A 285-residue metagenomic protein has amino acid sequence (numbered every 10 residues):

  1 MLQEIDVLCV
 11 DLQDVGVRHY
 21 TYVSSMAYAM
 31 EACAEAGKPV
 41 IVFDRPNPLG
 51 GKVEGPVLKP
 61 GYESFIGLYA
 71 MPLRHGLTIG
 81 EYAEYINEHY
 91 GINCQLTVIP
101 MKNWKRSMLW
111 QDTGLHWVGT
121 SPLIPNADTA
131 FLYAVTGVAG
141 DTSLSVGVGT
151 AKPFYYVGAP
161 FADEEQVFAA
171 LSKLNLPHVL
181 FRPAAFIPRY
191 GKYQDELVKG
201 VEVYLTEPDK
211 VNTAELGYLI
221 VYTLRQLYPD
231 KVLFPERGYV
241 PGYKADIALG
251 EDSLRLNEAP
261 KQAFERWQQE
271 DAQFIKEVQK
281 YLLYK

Functional and structural regions predicted by a protein language model:
L2-Q3: A short, aliphatic-rich alpha-helical micro-motif
D6-V7: Structural motif
D14-S25: Glycine/threonine-rich flexible loop motifs
E35-P39: A short helix->loop->beta-strand "cap" motif at the edges of active sites that frequently abuts
I41-E63: Glycine-rich, charge-decorated loop segments at or immediately adjacent to ligand/cofactor-binding or catalytic sites
E63-V135: Conserved anion/nucleotide-ligand pocket segment
W104-A184: Glycine-rich, aromatic-lined ligand/substrate-binding cores of catalytic and carbohydrate-binding domains
G158-Q268: Conserved functional hotspot residues or short segments at active or partner-binding sites across diverse domains
